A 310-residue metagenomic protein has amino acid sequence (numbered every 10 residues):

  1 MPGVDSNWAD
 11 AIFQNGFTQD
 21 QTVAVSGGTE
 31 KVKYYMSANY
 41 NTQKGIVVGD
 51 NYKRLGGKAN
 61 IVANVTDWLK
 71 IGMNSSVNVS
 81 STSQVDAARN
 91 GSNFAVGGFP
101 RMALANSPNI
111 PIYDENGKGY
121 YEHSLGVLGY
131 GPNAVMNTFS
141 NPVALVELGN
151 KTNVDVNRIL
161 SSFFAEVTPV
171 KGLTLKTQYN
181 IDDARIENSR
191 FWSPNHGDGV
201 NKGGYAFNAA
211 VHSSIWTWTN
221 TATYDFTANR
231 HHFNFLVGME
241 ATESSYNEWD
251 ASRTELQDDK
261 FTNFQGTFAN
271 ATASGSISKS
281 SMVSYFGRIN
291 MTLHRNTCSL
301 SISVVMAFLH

Functional and structural regions predicted by a protein language model:
M1-D5, I46-V47, N60-R158, K176-S284 (+2 more regions): Surface-exposed loop/interface segments of Gram-negative outer-membrane beta-barrel transport/assembly proteins
I12-F13, D20-T42, I46, K58-N64 (+2 more regions): Predominantly transmembrane beta-strands of Gram-negative outer membrane beta-barrel pores used for transport
I12-G16, I277-S278: Short Gly/Pro-enriched turn/cap motifs at secondary-structure boundaries
T18, T29-E30, T66, T168-V170 (+2 more regions): Outer-membrane beta-barrel channels and translocator barrels
D20, Y52-K58, S284: Transmembrane beta-barrel architecture of outer membranes
A24-S26, S37, N60, S162-F164 (+4 more regions): Outer-membrane beta-barrel architecture
Y34, G287-S299: Short, contiguous hydrophobic alpha-helices characteristic of membrane insertion segments
A38-K44, S299-L309: Transmembrane beta-strand segments that form the barrel wall of outer-membrane beta-barrel proteins
